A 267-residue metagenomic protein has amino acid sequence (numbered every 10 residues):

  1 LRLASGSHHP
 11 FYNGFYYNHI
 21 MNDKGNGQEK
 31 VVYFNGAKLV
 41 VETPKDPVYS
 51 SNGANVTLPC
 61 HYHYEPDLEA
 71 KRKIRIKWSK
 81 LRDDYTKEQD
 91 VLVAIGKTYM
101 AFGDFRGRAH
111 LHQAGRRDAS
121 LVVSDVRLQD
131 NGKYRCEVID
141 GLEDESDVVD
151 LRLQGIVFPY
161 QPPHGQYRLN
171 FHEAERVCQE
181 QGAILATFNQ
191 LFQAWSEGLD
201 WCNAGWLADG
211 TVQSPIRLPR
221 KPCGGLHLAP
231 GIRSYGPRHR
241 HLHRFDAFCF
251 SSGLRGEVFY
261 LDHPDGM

Functional and structural regions predicted by a protein language model:
G25-V40: Proline/serine/threonine-rich low-complexity linkers at boundaries of modular beta-sandwich domains
C60, W78, Y134-C136, L151 (+2 more regions): Core motif of extracellular immunoglobulin-like domains
E65-R106, N189: N-terminal V-set
P66-I74, E137-G155, F250: Extracellular/luminal immunoglobulin-like beta-sandwich modules
R106-V149: Ligand-binding face of N-terminal immunoglobulin V-set domains in extracellular IgSF glycoproteins
Q154-H172, G225-H227, F248-D265: Extracellular disulfide-stabilized recognition modules
F171-L199, F259-Y260, M267: Conserved hydrophobic ligand-interaction patch in extracellular adhesion modules
Q190-H239: An exposed tryptophan-centered "aromatic clamp" motif
